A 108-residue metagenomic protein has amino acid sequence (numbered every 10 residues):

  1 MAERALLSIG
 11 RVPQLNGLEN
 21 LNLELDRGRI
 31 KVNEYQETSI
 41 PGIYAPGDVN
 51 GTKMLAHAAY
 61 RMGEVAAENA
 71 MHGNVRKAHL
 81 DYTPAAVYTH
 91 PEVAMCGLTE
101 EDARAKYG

Functional and structural regions predicted by a protein language model:
R4-H72: FAD-site-proximal beta/loop scaffold in flavoenzymes
P46-R104: A conserved FAD-binding loop/helix module that cradles the flavin
